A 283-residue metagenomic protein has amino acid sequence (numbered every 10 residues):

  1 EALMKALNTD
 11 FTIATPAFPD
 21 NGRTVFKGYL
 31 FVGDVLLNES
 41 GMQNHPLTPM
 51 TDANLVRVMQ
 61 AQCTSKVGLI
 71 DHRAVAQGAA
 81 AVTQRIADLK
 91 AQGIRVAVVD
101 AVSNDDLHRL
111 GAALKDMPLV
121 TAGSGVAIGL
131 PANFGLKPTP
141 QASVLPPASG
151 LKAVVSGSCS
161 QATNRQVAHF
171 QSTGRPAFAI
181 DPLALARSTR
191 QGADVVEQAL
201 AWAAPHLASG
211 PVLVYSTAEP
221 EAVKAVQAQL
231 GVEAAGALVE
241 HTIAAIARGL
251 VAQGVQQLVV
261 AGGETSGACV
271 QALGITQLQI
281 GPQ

Functional and structural regions predicted by a protein language model:
A2, A225-L230, A268-T276: Short glycine/threonine-rich loop-to-helix capping motif typified by GTGT followed within a few residues by an Asp-Pro
A2-L107: Cap/lid and interdomain-hinge subdomains that line or gate substrate/regulatory clefts in soluble alpha/beta enzymes
T9-P16, V67-H72, A97-A101, L119-S124 (+5 more regions): General beta-strand structural signal in soluble alpha/beta enzymes
R23-F31, A81-V82, H108-A113, P131-G135 (+3 more regions): Short acidic, glycine/serine/threonine-rich loops at helix termini
G123-S149, Q283: Short, flexible loop segments at boundaries between secondary-structure elements
V144-K152, S156-H241: A glycine- and small/hydrophobic-rich beta-loop-beta segment that serves as a flexible "lid/hinge" or phosphate-binding
V255-Q256, A261-Q283: Conserved, well-ordered active-site substructure
